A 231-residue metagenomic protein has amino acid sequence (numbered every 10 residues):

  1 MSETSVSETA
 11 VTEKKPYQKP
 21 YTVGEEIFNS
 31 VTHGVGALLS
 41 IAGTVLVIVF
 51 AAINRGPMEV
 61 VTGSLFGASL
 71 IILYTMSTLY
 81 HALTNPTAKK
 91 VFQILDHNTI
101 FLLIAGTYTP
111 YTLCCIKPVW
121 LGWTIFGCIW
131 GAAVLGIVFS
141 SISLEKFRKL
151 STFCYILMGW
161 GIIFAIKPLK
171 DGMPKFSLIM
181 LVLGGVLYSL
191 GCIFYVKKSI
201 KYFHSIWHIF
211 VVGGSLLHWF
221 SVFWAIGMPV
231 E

Functional and structural regions predicted by a protein language model:
S2-E231: Multi-pass alpha-helical transmembrane bundles in non-GPCR membrane proteins that perform intramembrane catalysis
